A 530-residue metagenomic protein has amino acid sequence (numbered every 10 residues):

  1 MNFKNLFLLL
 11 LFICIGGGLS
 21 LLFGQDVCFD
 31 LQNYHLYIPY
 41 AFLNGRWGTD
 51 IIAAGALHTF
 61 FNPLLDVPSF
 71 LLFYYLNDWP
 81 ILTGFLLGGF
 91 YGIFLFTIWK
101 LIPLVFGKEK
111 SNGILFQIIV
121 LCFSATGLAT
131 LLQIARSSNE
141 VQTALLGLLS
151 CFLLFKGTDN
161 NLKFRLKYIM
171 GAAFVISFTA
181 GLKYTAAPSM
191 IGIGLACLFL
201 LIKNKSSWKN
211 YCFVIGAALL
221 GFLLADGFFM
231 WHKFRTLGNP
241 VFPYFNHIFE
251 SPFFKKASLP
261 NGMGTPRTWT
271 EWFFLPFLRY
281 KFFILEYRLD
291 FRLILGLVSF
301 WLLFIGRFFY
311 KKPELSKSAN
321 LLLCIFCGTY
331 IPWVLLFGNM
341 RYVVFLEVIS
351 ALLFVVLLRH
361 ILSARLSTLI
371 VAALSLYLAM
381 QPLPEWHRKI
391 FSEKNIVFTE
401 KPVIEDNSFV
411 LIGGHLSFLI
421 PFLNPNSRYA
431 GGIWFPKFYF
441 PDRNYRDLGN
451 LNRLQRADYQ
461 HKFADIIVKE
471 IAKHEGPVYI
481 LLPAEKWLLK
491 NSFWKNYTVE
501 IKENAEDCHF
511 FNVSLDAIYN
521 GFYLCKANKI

Functional and structural regions predicted by a protein language model:
N2-F3, S189-F222, M230, L352: Perimembrane helix-loop-helix junctions
G24-I38, N44-S69, D78, T236-Y244: Extracytoplasmic catalytic/substrate-binding loops of multi-pass membrane glycan-assembly enzymes
H35, S375-F438, L451-A457, L524: Membrane-embedded, lumen/periplasm-facing catalytic core of multi-pass transferases that use lipid-linked donors
H35-Y40, N139-L146, T179-Y184, P188 (+2 more regions): Hydrophobic/aromatic-rich transmembrane helices and adjacent perimembrane loops
L71-L72, L82-K110, L149, L302-F309: Transmembrane-helix motifs of polytopic, lipid-linked glycan transferases
F94, I98-P103, P276-L315: Hydrophobic, aromatic-rich transmembrane alpha-helices and their immediate juxtamembrane boundary segments
A129-Q142: Short acidic/glycine- and proline-prone juxtamembrane loop motifs at membrane-interface regions of multi-pass membrane
K167-Y184, S189-L195, L224, G238 (+1 more regions): Membrane-interface alpha helices of multi-pass inner-membrane proteins
